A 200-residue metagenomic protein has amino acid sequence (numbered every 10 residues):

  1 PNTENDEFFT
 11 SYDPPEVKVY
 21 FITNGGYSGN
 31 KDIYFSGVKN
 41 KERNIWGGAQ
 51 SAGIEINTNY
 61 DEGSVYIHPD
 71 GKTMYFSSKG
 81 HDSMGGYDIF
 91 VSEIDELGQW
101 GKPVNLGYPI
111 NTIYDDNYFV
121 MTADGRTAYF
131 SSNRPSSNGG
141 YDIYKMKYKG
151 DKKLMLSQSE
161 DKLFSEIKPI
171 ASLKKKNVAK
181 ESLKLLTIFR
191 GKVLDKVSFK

Functional and structural regions predicted by a protein language model:
P1-K192, S198-F199: Short, conserved micro-motifs composed of acidic
